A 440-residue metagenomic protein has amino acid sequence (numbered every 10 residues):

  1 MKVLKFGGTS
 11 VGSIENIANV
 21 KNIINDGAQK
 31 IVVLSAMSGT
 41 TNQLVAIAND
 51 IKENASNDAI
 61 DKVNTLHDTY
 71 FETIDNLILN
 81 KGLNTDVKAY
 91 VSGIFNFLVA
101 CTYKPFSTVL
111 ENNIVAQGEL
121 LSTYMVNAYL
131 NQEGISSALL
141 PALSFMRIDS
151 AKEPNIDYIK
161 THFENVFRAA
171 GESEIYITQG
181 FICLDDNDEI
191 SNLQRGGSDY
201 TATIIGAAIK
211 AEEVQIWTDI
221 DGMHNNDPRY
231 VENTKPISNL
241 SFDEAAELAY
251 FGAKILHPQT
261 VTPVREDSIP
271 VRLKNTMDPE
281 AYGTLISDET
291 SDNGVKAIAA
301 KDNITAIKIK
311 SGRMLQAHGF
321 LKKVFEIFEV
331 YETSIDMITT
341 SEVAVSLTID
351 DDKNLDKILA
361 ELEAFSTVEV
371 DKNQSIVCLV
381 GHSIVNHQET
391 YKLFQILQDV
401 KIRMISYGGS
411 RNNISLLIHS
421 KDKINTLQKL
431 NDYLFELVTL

Functional and structural regions predicted by a protein language model:
M1-K2, Q29-V32, F71, S137-A138 (+15 more regions): Structural motif
M1-L256, V261, H419, V438: Nucleotide/pyrophosphate-binding catalytic subdomain
G8-T9, M37-S38, I182-C183, S198 (+9 more regions): Short, glycine-/Ser/Thr-/acidic-enriched flexible segments
A170-D185, L248-R272, S311-F320, V370-V385 (+1 more regions): Electropositive, surface-exposed helix/loop patches at the edges of structured domains that serve as adaptable
S241-K310: A conserved active-site cap/scaffold subdomain adjacent to cofactor or substrate pockets
T284-L440: A conserved regulatory-domain signal marking ACT and ACT-like small-molecule sensing domains and adjacent regulatory
